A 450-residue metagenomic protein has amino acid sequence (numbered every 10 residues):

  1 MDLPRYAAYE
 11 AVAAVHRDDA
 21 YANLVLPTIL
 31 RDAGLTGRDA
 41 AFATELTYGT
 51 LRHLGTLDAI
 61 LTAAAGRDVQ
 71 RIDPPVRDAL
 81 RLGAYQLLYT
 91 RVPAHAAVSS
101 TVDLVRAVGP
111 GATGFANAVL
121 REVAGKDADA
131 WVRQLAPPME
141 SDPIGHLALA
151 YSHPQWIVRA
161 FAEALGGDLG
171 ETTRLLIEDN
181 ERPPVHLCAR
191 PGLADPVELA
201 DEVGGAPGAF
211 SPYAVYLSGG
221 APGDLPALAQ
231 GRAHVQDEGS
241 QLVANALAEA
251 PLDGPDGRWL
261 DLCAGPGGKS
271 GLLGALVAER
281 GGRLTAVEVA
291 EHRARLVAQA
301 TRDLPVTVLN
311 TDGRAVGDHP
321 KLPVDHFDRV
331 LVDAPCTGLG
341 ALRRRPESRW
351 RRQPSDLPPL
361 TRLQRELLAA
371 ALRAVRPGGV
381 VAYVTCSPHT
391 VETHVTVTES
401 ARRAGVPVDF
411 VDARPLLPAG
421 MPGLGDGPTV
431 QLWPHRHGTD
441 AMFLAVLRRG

Functional and structural regions predicted by a protein language model:
M1-G450: S-adenosylmethionine
